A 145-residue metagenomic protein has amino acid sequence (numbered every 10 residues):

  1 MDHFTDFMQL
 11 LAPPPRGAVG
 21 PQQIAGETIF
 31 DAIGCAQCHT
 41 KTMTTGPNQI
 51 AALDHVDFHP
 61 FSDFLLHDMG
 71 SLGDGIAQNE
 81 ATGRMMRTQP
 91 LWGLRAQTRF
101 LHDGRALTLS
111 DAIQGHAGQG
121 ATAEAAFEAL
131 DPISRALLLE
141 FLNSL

Functional and structural regions predicted by a protein language model:
M1-L145: Periplasmic c-type cytochrome electron-transfer domains
